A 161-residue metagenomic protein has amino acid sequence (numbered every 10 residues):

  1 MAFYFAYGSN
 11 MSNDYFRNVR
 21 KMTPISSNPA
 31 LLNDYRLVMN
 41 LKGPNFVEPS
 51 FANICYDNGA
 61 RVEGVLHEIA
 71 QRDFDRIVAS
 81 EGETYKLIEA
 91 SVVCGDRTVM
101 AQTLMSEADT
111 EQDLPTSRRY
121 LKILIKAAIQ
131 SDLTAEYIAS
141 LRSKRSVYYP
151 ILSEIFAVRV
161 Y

Functional and structural regions predicted by a protein language model:
M1-Y161: Glycine-aromatic micro-motifs
